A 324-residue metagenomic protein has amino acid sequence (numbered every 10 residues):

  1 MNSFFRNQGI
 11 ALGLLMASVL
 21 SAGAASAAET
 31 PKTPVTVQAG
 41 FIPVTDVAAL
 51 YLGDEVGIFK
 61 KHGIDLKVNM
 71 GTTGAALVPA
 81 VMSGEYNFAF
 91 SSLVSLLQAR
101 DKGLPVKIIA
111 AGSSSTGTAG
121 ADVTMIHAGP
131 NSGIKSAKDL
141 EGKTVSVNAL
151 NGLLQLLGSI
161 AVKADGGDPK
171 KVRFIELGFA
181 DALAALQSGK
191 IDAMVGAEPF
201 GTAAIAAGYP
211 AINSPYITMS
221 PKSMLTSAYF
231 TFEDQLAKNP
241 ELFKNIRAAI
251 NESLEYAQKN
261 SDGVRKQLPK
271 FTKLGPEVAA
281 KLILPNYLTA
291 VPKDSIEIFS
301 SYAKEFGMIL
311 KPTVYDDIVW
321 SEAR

Functional and structural regions predicted by a protein language model:
M1-P34, R324: Short, low-complexity disordered leader/linker segments with a strong preference for bacterial N-terminal type II
A28-I160, A164-D165, E176, S214 (+1 more regions): Short, glycine-/small- and polar/acidic-enriched structural segments that line small-molecule recognition paths
V47, V78, M82, L93-L96 (+13 more regions): Extracytoplasmic/secreted envelope proteins and their assembly/folding machinery, especially bacterial periplasmic
K61, S115-A119, I217-K222, Y287-D294 (+1 more regions): Short, solvent-exposed loop/beta-turn-alpha elements that line the ligand-binding surface or hinge of extracytoplasmic
V94, F174-I175, A180-Q267: Pocket-lining segment of extracytoplasmic ligand-binding domains
G129-K138, G167-P169, D234-F243: Short helix-loop capping/hinge motifs at secondary-structure junctions, enriched in acidic/polar residues
L236-L310: Secondary-structure end/capping motifs
A303-R324: Conserved C-terminal helix/tail region of periplasmic/extracytoplasmic solute-binding proteins
